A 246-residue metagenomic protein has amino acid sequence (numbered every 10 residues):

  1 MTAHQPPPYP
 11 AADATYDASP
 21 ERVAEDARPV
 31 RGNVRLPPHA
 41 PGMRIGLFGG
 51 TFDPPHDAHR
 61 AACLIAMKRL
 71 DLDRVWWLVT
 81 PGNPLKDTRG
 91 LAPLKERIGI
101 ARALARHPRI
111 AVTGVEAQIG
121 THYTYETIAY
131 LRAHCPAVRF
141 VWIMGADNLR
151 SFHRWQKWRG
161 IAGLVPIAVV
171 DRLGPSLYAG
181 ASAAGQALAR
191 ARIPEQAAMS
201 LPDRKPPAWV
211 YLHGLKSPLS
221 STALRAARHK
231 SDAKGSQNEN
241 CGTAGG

Functional and structural regions predicted by a protein language model:
T2-G246: Nucleotidyltransferase catalytic core that binds NTPs
